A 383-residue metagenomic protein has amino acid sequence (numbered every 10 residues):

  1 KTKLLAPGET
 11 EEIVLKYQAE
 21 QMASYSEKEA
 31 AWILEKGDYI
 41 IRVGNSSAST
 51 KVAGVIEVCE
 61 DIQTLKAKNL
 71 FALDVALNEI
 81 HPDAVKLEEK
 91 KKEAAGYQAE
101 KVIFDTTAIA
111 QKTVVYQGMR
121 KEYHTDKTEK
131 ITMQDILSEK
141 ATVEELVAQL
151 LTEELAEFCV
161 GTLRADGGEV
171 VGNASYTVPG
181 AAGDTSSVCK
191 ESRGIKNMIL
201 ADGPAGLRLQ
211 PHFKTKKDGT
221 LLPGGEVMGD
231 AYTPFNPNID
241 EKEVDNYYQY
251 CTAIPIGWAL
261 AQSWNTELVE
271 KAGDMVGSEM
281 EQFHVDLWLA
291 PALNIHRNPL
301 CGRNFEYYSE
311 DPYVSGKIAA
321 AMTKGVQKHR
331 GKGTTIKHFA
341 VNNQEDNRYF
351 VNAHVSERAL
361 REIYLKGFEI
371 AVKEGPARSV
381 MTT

Functional and structural regions predicted by a protein language model:
K1-Y25, I33-S49, L65-T383: Glycoside hydrolase catalytic-domain context in secreted enzymes
I56-E60: Interdomain boundary/hinge segments at the C-termini of tandem beta-sandwich modules
